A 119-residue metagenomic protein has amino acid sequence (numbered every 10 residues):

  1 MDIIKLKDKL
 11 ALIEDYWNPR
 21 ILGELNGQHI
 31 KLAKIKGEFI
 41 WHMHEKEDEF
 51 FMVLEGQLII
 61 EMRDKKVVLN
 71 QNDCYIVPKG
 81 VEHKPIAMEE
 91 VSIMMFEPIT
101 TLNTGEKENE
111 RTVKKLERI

Functional and structural regions predicted by a protein language model:
D2-L10, G23, M88-I119: Double-stranded beta-helix
K7-W41, E47: A short glycine-rich, His/Asp/Glu-containing loop-to-beta-strand
N26, L54-E55, N70-Q71, E89: A cytosolic small-molecule/anion-sensing beta-strand core signal
G27-H29, K36-E38, E55-I59, K66 (+1 more regions): Short, charged/polar surface micro-motifs in flexible loops or helix N-caps
K34-I35, H44-E61: Short, conserved beta-strand element in jelly-roll/cupin
I60-E61, V77, E82-M88, I93-M95: Short beta-strand His + acidic residue motifs that chelate non-heme Fe in jelly-roll/DSBH and cupin folds
M62-R63, Q71, A87, G105: Short glycine-/acidic-enriched loop or helix-start segments at secondary-structure transitions that form or flank
R63-K79: Short acidic-glycine-tyrosine-enriched beta hairpin
